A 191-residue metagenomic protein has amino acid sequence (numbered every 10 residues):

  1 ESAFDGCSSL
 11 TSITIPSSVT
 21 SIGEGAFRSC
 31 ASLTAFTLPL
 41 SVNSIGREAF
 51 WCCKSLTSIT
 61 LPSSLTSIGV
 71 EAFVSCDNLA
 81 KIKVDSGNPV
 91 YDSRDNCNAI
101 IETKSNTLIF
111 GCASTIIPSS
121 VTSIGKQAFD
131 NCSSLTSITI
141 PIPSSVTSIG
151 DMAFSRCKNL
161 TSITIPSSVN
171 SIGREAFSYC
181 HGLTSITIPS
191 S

Functional and structural regions predicted by a protein language model:
E1-D5, G23-R28, G46-W51, V70-A72 (+3 more regions): Consensus positions within tandem repeat domains that build extended binding/scaffold surfaces
C7-S21, A31-S44, C53-S67, D77-A99 (+4 more regions): Structural signature of tandem-repeat unit edges
